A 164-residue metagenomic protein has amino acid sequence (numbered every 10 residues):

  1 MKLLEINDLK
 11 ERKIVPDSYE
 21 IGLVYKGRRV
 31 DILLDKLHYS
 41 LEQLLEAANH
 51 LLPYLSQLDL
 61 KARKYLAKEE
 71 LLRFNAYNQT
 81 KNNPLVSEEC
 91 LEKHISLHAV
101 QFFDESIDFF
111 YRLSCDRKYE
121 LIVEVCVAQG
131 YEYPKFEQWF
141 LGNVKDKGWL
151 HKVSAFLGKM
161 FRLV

Functional and structural regions predicted by a protein language model:
M1-L4, D104-V164: Acidic, proline/glycine-rich low-complexity IDRs
M1-S106: N-terminal domain-onset segments
